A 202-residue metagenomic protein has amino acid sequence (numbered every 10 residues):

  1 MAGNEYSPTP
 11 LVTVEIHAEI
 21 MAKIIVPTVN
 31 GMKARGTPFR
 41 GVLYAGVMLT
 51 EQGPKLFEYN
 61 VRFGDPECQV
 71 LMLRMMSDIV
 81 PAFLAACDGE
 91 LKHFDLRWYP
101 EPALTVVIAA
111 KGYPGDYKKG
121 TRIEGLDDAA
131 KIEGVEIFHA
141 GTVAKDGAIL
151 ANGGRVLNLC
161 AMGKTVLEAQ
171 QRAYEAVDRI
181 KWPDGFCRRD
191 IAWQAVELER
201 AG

Functional and structural regions predicted by a protein language model:
M1-E67: Internal nucleotide-binding/catalytic subdomain
T9-A22, D65-A85, T121-I137, I180: Gly/Ser/Thr-rich active-site loops/lids in small-molecule metabolic enzymes that frequently grip phosphoryl groups
I24-T28, M32, I79, F83 (+1 more regions): Hydrophobic alpha-helical packing residues
R40-A45, Q52-Y59, C68-V70, I79 (+4 more regions): Structural beta-strand/beta-sheet cores of well-ordered domains, especially the beta-sheet scaffolds that support
N60-L71, G112-P114, V143-K145: Glycine-rich phosphate/pyrophosphate-binding beta-alpha loops
A85-G202: Peripheral (often C-terminal) accessory segments that flank ATP-dependent C-N-forming ligase machineries
